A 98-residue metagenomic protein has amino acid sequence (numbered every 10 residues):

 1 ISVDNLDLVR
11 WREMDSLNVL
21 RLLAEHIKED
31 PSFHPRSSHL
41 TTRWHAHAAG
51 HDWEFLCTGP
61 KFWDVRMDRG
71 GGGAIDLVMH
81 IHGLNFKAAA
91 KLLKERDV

Functional and structural regions predicted by a protein language model:
I1-V98: N-terminal structured subdomain of primase-like DNA metabolism proteins
